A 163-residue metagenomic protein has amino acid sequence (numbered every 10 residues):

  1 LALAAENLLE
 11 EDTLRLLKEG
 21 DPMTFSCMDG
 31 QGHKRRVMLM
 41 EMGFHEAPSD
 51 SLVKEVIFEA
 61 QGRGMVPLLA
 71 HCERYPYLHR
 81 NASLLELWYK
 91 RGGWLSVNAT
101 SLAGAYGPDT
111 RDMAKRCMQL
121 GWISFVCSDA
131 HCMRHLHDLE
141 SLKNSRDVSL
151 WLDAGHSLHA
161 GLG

Functional and structural regions predicted by a protein language model:
L1-R91: Extended substrate/RNA-proximal surfaces in nucleic-acid metabolism proteins
V56, L84-W88, M113-C117, N144-V148: A general structural detector for well-ordered alpha-helical segments in enzyme core domains, enriched
P67, L95, S124: Hydrophobic anchor at the start of a short beta-strand that flanks the dinucleotide cofactor-binding loop
C72, T100, A130-H131: Active-site metal-binding loops of divalent metal-dependent hydrolases
G92-G104: His/Asp/Glu-enriched short active-site or ligand-binding loop at hydrolase and phosphoryl-transfer sites
A103-G107, A114, M133-L139: Short active-site-adjacent structural elements
W122-D138: Short acidic/histidine-rich active-site segments
E140-G163: Mid-to-C-terminal alpha-helical segments outside catalytic/metal-binding sites
